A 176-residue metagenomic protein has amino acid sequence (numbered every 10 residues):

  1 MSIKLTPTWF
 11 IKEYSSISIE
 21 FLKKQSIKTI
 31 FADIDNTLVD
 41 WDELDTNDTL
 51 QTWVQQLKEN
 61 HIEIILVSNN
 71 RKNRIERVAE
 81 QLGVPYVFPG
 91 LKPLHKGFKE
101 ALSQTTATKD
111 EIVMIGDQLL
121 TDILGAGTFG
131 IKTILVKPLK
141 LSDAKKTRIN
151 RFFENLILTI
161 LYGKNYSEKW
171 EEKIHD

Functional and structural regions predicted by a protein language model:
S2-I30, E43-L44, Q51-I62, V67 (+2 more regions): Asp-based, Mg2+/Mn2+-dependent phosphohydrolase catalytic module
D33: Active-site residues of response regulator receiver
